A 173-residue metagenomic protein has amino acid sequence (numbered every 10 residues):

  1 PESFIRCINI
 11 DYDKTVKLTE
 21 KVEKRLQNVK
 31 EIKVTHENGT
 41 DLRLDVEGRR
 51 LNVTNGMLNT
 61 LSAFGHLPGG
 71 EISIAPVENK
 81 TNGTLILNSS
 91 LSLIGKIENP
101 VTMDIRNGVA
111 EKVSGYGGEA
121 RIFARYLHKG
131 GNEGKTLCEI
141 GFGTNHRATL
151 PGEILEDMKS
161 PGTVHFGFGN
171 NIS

Functional and structural regions predicted by a protein language model:
P1-E98, T102, R106, R121 (+1 more regions): Active-site bordering "gate/hinge" segments that shape substrate access to catalytic or cofactor-binding pockets
E31-K33, N82-T84, T102, E111 (+2 more regions): Structural motif
H36-G39, S73-V77, Y126-K129, G143-L155: Noncatalytic linker/hinge segments flanking ATPase motor cores
G39, R49, S90-S92, V109-A110 (+3 more regions): Short, glycine-/Ser/Thr-/acidic-enriched flexible segments
E71-S73, T84, Y126, T136-E139 (+1 more regions): Residue-level preference for alpha-helix termini and adjacent loops
I97-E98, G115-Y116, P151-I154: Short conserved micro-motifs at the rims of enzyme active sites and ligand-binding pockets
R106-T149: A beta-strand-loop signature enriched in Asp, Gly, Thr, and Trp that corresponds to the sialidase/neuraminidase Asp-box
N132-S173: Cysteine/selenocysteine-centered motifs that mediate thiol-based redox chemistry or coordinate metal-sulfur cofactors
